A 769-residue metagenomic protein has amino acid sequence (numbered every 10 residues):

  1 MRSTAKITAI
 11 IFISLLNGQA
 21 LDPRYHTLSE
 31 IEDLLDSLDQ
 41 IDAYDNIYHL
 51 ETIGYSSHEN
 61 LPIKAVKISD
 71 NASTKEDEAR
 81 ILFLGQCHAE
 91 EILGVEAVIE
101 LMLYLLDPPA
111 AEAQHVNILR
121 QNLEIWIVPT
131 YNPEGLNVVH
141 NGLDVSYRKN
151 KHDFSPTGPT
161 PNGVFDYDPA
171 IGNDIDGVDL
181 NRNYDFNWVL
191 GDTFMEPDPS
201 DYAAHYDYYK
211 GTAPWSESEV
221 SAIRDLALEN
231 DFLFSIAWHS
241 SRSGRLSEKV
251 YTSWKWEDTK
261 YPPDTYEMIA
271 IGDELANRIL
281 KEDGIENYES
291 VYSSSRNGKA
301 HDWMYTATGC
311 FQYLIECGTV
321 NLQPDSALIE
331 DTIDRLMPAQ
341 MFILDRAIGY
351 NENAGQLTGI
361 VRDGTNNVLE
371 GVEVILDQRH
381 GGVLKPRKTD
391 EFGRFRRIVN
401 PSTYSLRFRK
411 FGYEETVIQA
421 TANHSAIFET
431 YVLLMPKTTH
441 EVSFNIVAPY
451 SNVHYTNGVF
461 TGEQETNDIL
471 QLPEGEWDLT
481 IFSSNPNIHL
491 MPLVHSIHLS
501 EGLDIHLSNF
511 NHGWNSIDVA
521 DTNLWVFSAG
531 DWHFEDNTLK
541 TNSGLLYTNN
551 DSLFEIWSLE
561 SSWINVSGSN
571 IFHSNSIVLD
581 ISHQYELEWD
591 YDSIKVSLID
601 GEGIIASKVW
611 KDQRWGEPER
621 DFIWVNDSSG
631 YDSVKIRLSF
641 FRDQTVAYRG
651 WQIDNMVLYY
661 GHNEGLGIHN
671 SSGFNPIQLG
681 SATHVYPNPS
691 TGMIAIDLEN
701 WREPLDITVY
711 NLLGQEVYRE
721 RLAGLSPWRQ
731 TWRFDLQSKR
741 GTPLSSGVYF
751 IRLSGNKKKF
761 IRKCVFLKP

Functional and structural regions predicted by a protein language model:
H49, P62-I63, V145-I360: Metallocarboxypeptidase
G355-D363, H440-A448: A short, amphipathic beta-strand motif
T365, N511-D521, D551-E560, Y659-Y686 (+4 more regions): Residue-level detector of functionally pivotal "anchor" positions at catalytic/ligand-binding pockets or at interdomain
V368-E370, L376-N400, Y455-L472: Short, acidic Ser/Thr/Gly-rich low-complexity loop/linker segments typical of extracellular and cell-surface proteins
F392-S405, F411, D468-D478, S483-N485: Short Pro-Gly-centered beta-turn/loop motif in secreted/extracellular proteins
T403-A426, T480-S496: A short, solvent-exposed loop/turn motif at the edges and junctions of modular extracellular/periplasmic domains
N511-E555, W589-Y591: Extracellular glycan-recognition surfaces and repeat-rich motifs
N675-Y686, T691-P769: C-terminal outer-membrane/trafficking sorting elements
